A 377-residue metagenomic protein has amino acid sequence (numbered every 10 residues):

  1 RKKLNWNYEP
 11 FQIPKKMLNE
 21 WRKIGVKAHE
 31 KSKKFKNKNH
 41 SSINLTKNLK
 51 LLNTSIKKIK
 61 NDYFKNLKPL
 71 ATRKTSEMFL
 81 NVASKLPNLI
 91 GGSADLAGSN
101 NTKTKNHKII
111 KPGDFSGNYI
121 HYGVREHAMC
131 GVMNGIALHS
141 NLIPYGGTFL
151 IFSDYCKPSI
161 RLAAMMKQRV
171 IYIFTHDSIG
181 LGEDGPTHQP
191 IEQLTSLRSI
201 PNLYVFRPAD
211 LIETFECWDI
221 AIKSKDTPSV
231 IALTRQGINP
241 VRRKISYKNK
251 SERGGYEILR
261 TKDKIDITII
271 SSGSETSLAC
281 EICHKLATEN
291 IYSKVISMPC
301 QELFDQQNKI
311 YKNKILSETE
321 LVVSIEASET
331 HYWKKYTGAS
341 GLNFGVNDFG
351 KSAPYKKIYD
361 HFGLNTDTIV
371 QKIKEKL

Functional and structural regions predicted by a protein language model:
R1-N53: Terminal amphipathic helices with adjacent charged low-complexity linkers/tails
R1-Q12, K16, G180-P186, T214 (+1 more regions): Thiamine diphosphate
N7, E20, K34, N39 (+6 more regions): Intrinsically disordered, low-complexity N-terminal regions enriched in serine/proline/glycine with scattered basic
K15, N19, N66-L70, D360: Charge-dense, low-complexity intrinsically disordered segments
E30-A232, G237, K314-I315, T366: Thiamine diphosphate
